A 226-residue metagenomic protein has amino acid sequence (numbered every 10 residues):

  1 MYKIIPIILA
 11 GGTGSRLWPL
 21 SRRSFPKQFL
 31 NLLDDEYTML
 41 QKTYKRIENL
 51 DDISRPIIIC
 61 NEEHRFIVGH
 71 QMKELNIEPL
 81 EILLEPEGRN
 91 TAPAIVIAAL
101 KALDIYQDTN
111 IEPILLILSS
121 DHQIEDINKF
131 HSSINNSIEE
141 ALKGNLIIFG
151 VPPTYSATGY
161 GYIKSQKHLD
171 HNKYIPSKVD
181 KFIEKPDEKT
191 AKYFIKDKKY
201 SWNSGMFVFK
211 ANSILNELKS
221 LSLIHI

Functional and structural regions predicted by a protein language model:
M1-I8, R16-R23, D34-S119, E125-N128: Conserved N-terminal catalytic core of the sugar/cofactor nucleotidyltransferase
C60, P186, F209: A conserved hydrophobic position in a structured secondary element of the catalytic/binding core that shapes
I77-L169, V208, L215, K219-S220: Conserved beta-loop-beta/alpha segment of the NTase-like Rossmann-fold superfamily that binds/positions NTPs
Q166-S201: A short, charged helix-loop
Y200-K210: Short loop-to-beta-strand entry elements in the cores of soluble alpha/beta enzymes
I224-I226: Conserved small/polar residues in nucleotide/adenosyl-binding loops
